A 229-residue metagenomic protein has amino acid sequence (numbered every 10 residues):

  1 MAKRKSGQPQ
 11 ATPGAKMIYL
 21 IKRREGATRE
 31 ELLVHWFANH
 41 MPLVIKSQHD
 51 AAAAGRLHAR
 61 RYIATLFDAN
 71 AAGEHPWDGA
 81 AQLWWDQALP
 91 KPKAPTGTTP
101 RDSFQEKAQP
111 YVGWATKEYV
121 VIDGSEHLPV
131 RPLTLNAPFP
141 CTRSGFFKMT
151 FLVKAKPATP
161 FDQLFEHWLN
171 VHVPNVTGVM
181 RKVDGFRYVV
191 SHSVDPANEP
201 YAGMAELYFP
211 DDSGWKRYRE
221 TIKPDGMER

Functional and structural regions predicted by a protein language model:
A2-R229: Macromolecular interaction modules
